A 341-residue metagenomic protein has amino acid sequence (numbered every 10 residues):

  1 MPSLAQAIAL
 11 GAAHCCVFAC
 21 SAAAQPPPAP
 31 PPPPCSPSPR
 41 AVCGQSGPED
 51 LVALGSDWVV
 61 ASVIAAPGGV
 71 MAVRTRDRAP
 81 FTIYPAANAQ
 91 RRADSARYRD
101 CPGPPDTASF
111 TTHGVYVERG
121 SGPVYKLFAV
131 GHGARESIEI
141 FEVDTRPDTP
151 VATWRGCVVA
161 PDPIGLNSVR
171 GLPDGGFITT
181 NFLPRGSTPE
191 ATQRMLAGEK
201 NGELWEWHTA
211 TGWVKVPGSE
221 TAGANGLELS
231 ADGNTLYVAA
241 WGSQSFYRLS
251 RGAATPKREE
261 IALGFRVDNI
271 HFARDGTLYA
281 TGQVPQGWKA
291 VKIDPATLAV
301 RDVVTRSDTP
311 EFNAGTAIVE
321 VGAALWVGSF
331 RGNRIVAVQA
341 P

Functional and structural regions predicted by a protein language model:
P26-G47, R97-D100, A152, R301-R306: A short helix->beta-strand "capping" segment at the edge of beta-propeller domains
R40-V70: Beta-strand-rich domains and repeat architectures in extracellular enzymes and scaffolds, especially beta-propellers
G44-S56, A89-S121, W154, V159-F177 (+4 more regions): Beta-rich, blade/repeat-based domains predominating in secreted/periplasmic proteins but also intracellular
V60-R92: Beta-propeller domains
A61-P67, A129-G131, T179-E199, T281-G287 (+1 more regions): Short, conserved, GDST-rich strand-edge loop motifs in beta-rich repeat architectures
T75-R78, V143-P147, W207-T211, S250-A254 (+2 more regions): Short loop/turn segments that connect beta-strands within beta-propeller blades
L263-T305: Loop/turn-rich, solvent-exposed surfaces of beta-rich toroidal or solenoidal domains
A314-P341: Blade-level signature of beta-propeller repeat domains, shared across WD40, Kelch, NHL, RCC1 and BNR/Asp-box propellers
